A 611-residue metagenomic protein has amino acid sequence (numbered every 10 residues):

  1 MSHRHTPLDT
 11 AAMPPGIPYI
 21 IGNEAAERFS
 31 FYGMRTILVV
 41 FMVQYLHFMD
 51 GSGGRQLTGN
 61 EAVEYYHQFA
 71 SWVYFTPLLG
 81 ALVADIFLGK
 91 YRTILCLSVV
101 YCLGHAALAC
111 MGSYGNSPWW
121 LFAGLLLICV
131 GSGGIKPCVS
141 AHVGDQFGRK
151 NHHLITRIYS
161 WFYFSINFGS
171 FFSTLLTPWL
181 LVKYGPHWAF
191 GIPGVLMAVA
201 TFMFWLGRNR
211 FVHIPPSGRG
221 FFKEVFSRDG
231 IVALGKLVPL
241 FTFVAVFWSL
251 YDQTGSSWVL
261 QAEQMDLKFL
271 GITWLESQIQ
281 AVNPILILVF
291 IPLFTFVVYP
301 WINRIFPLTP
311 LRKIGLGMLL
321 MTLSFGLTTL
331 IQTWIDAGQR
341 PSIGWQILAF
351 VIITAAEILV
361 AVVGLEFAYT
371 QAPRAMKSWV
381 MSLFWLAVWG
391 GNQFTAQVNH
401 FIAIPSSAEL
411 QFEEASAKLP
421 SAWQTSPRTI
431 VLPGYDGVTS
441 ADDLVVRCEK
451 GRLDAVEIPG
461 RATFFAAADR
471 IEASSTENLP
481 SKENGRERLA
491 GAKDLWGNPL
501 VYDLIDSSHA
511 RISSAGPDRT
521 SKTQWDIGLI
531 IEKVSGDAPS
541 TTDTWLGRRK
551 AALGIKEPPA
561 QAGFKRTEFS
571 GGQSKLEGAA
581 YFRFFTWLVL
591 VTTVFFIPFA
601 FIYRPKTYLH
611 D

Functional and structural regions predicted by a protein language model:
M1-G22, G148-T156, S160, S165 (+12 more regions): Intracellular loop-helix junctions on the cytosolic face of multi-pass helical membrane proteins
A25, L103-G104, S117-I135, T328-L359: Hydrophobic core of transmembrane alpha-helices in multi-pass small-molecule transporters, especially MFS/SLC-type
T36, F75-L82, A109-C110, N167-K183 (+2 more regions): A gly/Pro-rich, aromatic-decorated transmembrane alpha-helix motif that marks the paired, flexible gating helices
T36-V63, S256-I279: Short amphipathic helix-loop junctions that connect adjacent transmembrane helices in Major Facilitator Superfamily/SLC
Y66-D85, A281-F296: Central cavity-lining transmembrane alpha-helices of secondary-active solute carriers, predominantly the Major
L97-N116, L319-G338, Q393: C-terminal ends and interior cores of transmembrane alpha-helices in multi-pass membrane transporters/permeases
G134-R149, E357-A372: Intracellular juxtamembrane helix-capping segments at the cytosolic ends of symmetry-related transmembrane helices
A415, L419-W423, P427-A492, T542-A552: Conserved hydrophobic/amphipathic alpha-helical signal-anchor segments
